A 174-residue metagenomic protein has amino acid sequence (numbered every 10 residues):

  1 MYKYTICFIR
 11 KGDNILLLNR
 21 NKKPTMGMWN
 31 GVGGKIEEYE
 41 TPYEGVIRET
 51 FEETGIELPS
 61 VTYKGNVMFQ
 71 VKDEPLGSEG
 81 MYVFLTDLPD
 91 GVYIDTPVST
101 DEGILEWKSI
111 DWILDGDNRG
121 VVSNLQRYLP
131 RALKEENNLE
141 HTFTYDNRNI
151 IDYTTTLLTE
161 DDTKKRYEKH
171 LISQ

Functional and structural regions predicted by a protein language model:
M1-L16, V32-E37: Conserved N-terminal beta-strand and adjoining loop/helix that marks the start of the Nudix/MutT-like hydrolase domain
K11-G12, D146-N149, T159: Short acidic-glycine loop/turn motifs at beta-strand connectors
N21: Short, His- and charge-rich active-site/binding loops that engage polyanionic ligands
P24-G27: A conserved beta-turn-beta hairpin within the catalytic core of GNAT-like acetyltransferases that forms part
I36-P59, F69-A132, T154-Q174: Unchanged
G65: Catalytic phosphate/metal-binding cores of nucleic-acid and nucleotide-processing enzymes, i.e., regions that mediate
L139-F143: Short loop/turn elements at secondary-structure junctions
